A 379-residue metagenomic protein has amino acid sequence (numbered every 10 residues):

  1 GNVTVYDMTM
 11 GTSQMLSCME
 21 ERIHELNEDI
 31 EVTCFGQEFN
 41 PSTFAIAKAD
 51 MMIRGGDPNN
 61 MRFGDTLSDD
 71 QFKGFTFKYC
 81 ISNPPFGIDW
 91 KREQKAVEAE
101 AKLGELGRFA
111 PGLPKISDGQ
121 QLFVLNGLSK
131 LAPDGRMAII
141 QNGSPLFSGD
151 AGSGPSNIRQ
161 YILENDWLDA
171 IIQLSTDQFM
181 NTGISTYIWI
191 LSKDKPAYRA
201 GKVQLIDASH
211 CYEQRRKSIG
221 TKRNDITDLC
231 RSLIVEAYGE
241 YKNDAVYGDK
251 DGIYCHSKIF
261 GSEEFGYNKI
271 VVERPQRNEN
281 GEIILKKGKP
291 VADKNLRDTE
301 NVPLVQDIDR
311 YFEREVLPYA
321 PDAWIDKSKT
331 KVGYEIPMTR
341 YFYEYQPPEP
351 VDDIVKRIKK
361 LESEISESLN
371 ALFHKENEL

Functional and structural regions predicted by a protein language model:
G1-S82, F86-E98, N142-S144, A151-I158 (+4 more regions): Conserved S-adenosyl-L-methionine
D29, N377-E378: Short, intrinsically disordered/low-complexity patches at protein termini and at juxtamembrane boundaries
G74-A371, E378-L379: A conserved structural/catalytic subdomain of Rossmann-like adenosyl-cofactor enzymes
